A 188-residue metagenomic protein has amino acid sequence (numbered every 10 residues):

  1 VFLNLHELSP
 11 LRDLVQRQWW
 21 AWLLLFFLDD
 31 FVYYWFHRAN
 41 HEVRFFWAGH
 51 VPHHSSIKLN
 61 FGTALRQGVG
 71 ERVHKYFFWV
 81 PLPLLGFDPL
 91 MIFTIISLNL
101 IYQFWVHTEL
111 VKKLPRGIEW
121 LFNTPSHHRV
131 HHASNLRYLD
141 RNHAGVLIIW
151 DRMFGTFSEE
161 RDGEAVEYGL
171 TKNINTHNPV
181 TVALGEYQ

Functional and structural regions predicted by a protein language model:
V1-L23: Juxtamembrane/interfacial segments at transmembrane-helix boundaries in multi-pass membrane proteins
N4, M153, A183-E186: Residues that form generic nucleotide/phosphate-binding pockets
V15-N173: Membrane-embedded catalytic scaffold of the fatty acid hydroxylase/desaturase
E164-Q188: A membrane-cytosol interface segment of integral membrane proteins
